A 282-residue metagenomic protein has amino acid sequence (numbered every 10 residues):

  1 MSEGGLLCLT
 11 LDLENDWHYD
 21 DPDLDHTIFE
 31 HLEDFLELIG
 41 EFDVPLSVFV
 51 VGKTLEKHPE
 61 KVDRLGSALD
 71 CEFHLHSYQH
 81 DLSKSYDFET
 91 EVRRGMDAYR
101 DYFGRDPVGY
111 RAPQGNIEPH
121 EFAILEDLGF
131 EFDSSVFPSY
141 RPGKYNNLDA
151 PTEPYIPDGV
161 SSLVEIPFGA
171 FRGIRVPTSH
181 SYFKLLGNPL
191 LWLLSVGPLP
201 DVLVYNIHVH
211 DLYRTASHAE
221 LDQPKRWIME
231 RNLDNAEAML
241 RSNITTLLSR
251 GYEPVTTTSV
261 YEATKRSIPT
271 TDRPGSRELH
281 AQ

Functional and structural regions predicted by a protein language model:
S2-A68: Active-site beta->alpha N-cap acidic-glycine motif
D12, I39, H76, Y110 (+4 more regions): Conserved, mostly hydrophobic/aromatic
L13-D16, K53-L55, Q79-H80, G115-I117 (+4 more regions): Short, solvent-exposed loop/turn segments at secondary-structure junctions
W17-H26, P45, F49-V51, Y78-Y86 (+4 more regions): The substrate-binding groove and active-site-proximal loops of carbohydrate-active enzymes, especially glycoside
G40-D43, P189-Q282: C-terminal domain-boundary segment and adjacent tail
F42-E121, V136, S161, A170: Metal-dependent polysaccharide deacetylase catalytic core of the NodB/CE4 family, i.e., the active-site-bearing domain
H58-F73, E126-D133, A263-H280: Short, electropositive alpha-helical surface patch
R105-N206: Active-site-adjacent pocket scaffolds in enzyme catalytic domains
